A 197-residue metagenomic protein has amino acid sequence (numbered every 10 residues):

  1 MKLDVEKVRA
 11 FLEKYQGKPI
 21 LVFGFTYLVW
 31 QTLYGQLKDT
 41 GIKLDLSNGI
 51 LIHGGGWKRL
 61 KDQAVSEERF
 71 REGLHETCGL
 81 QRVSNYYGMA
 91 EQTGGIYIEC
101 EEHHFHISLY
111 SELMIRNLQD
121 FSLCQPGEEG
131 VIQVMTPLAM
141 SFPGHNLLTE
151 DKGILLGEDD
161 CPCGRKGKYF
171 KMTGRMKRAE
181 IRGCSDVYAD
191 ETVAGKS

Functional and structural regions predicted by a protein language model:
M1-S197: Active-site glycine/GP-rich loop and adjacent strand/helix microenvironment that borders small-molecule binding pockets
